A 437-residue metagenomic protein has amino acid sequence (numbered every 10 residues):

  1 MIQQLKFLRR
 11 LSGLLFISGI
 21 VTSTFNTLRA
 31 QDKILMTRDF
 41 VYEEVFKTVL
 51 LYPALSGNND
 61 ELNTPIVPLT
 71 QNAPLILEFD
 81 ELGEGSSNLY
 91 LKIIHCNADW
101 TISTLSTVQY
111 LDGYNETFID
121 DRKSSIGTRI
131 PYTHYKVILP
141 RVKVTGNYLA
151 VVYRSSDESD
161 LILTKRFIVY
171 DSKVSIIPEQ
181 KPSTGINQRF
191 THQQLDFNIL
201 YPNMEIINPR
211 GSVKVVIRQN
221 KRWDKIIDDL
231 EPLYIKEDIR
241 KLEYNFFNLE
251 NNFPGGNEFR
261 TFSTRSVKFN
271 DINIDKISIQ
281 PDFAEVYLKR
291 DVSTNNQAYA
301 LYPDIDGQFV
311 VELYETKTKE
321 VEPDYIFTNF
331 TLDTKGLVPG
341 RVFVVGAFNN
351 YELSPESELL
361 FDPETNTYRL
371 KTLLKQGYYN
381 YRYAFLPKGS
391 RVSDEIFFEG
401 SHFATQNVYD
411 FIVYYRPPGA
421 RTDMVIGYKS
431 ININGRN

Functional and structural regions predicted by a protein language model:
M1-K33: Bacterial Sec-dependent N-terminal signal peptides
I34-V41, V169-H192, H402-G427: Low-complexity, Pro/Ser/Thr- and charge-rich linker/hinge segments at domain boundaries
Y42-I93, Q188-I199, E315-F330: Contiguous beta-strand segments within globular domains
Y110-Y135, W223-L230, N329-Q376, K388-P417: Aromatic-rich carbohydrate-binding modules that target alpha-glucans
R129-S155: Ligand-binding face of N-terminal immunoglobulin V-set domains in extracellular IgSF glycoproteins
K143, R154-I162, S266-I272, L386-S401: Short acidic/polar inter-strand loop motif in beta-rich domains
P209-Q297: Long, internal scaffold/assembly segments composed of regular secondary structure
Y287-V338, V425-N434: Basic K/R-rich, polyanion-interacting modules in nucleoproteins and related proteins
